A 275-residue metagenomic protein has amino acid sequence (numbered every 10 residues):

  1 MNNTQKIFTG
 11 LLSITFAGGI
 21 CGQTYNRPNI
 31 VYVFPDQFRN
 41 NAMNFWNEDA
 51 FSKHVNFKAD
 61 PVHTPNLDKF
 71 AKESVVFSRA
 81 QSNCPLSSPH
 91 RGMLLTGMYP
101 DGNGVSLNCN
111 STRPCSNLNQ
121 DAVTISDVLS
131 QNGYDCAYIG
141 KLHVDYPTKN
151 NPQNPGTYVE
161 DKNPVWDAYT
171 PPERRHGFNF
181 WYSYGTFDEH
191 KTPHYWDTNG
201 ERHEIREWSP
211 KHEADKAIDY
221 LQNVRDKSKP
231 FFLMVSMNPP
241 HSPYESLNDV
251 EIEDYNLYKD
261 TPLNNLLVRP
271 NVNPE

Functional and structural regions predicted by a protein language model:
M1-T9: Bacterial N-terminal signal peptides that target proteins for export
I20-T24: Boundary at the C-terminal end of the N-terminal hydrophobic targeting segment
Y25-P28, Q37-P61, K69, S183-E275: Active-site-proximal cap/lid insertion segments
P28, Y32-P35, R39-Y138, P147-N150: Active-site segment of extracytoplasmic enzymes that catalyze sulfate/phosphate-ester chemistry
A50-K53, R91, L95-T96, P100 (+2 more regions): Aromatic- and acidic-residue-enriched segments that line the glycan-binding/catalytic groove of carbohydrate-active
K141: Acidic, glycine-rich loop-and-strand cores that form catalytic or ligand-binding grooves in diverse globular domains
